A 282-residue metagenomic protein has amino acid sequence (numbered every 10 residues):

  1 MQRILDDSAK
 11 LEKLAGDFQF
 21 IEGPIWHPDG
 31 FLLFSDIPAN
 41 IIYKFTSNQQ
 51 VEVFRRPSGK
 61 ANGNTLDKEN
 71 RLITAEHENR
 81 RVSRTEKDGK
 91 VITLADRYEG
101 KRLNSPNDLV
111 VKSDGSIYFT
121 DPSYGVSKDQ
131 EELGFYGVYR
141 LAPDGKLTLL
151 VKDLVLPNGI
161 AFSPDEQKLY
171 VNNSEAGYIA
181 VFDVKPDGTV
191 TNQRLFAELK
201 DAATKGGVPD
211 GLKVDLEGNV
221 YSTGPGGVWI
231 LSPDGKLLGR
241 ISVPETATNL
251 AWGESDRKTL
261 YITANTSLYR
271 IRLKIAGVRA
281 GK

Functional and structural regions predicted by a protein language model:
M1-E12, A39, E132, V190 (+1 more regions): Blade/loop signatures of beta-propeller domains
K10, A15-F31, P57-E76, R80-R81 (+5 more regions): Beta-rich, blade/repeat-based domains predominating in secreted/periplasmic proteins but also intracellular
E12-A15, E52-P57, I92-D96, T148-K152 (+3 more regions): Beta-propeller fold detector
D29-R56: Beta-propeller domains
S35, A75, T120, N172 (+3 more regions): Residue-level marker for isolated small/hydroxyl-bearing positions within beta-strands of beta-sheet-rich domains
I37-P38, H77-E78, Y124-F135, S174-G177 (+1 more regions): Short, solvent-exposed loop/turn segments at conserved positions within beta-propeller repeat blades
I41-Y43, R81-S83, Y136-Y139, Y178-A180 (+2 more regions): A short loop-to-beta-strand structural motif that recurs across blades of beta-propeller domains
V181-T189, R272-A280: Short loop/turn segments immediately following beta-strands, especially the blade-tip and inter-blade linker loops
